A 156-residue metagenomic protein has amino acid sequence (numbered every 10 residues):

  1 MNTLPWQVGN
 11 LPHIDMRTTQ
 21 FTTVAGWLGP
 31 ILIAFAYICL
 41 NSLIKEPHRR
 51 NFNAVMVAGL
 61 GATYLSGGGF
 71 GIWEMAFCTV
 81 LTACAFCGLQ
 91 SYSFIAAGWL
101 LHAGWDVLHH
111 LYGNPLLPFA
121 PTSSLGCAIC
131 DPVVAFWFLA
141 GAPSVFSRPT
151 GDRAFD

Functional and structural regions predicted by a protein language model:
M1-N53, L117-F146, R153-D156: Alpha-helical transmembrane segments and their cytosolic membrane-interface
T3-P5, V24-L28, G68-T82: Hydrophobic alpha-helical transmembrane segments
Y37, V57-Y64, A76-A85: Hydrophobic, membrane-inserted alpha-helices
I44-N51, F86-L100: Membrane-helix interface "capping/anchor" motifs
E46-G69: Loop-to-helix transition at the N-terminal end of transmembrane alpha-helices
V55-A62, I95-W105: Central hydrophobic cores of alpha-helical transmembrane segments in multi-pass integral membrane proteins
G67-E74, C87-S93: Transmembrane helix interruption/hinge and helix-loop junction motifs
I95-A97, V107-T122: Membrane-helix boundary connector in multi-pass membrane proteins
